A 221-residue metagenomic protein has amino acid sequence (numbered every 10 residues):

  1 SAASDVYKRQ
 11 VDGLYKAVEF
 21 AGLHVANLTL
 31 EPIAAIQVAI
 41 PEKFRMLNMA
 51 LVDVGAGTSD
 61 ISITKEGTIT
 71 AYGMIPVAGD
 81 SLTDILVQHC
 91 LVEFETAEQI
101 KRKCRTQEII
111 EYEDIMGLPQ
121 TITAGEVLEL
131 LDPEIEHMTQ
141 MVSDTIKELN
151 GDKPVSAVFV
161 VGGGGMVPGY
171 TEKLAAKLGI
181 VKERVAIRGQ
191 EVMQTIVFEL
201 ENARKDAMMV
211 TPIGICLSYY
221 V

Functional and structural regions predicted by a protein language model:
S1-M49, T106-V127, L149-G151, S156 (+2 more regions): Nucleotide/phosphate-binding catalytic cleft detector across ATP-hydrolyzing and phosphate-transferring enzymes
K8-L28, E66-T106: Glycine-rich phosphate-binding loop plus the immediately following alpha-helix
V18, D53, L86, V142 (+2 more regions): Residue-level signature of catalytic and energy-coupling elements of molecular machines, predominantly ATP/GTP-dependent
E42-Y72, L86: Gly/Thr-rich phosphate-binding beta-strand-loop-beta motif of the actin/hexokinase/Hsp70
T106, P154-K177: Glycine-rich phosphate-binding loops at beta-strand->alpha-helix junctions
T123-H137: Glycine-rich phosphate-binding "P-loop"
A175-E191: Catalytic phosphate/nucleotide-handling subdomain of diverse soluble enzymes
A186-V221: Glycine-rich phosphate-binding/hydrolytic loop that grips phosphoryl groups
